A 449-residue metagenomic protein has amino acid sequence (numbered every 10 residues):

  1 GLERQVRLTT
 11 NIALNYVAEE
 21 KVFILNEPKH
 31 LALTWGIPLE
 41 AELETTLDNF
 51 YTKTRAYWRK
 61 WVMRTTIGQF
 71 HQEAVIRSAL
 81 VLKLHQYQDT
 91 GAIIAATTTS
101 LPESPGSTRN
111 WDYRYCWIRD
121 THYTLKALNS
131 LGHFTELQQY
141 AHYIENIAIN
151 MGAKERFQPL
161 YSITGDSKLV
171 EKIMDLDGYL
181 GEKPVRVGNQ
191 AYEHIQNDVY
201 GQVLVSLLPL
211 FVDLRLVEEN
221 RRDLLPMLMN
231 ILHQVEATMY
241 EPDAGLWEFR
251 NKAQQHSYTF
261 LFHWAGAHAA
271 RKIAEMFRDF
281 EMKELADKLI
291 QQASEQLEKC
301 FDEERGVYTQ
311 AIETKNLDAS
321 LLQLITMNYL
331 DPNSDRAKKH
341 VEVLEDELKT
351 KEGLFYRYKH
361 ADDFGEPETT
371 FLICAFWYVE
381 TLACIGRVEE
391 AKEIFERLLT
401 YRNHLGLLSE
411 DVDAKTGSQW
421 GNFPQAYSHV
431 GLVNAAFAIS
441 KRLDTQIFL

Functional and structural regions predicted by a protein language model:
G1-L449: Acidic, mature catalytic/reactive cores of soluble proteins
